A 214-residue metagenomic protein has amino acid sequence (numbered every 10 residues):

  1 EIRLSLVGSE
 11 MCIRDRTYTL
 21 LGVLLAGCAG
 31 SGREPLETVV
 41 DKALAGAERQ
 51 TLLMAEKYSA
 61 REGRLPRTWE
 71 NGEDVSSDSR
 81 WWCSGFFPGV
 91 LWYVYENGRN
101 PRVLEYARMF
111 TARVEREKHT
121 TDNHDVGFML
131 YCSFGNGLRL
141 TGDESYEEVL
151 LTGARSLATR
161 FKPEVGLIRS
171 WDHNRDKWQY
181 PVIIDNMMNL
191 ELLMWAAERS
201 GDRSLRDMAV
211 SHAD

Functional and structural regions predicted by a protein language model:
E1-D15: Single conserved hydrophobic/aromatic residue that forms the stacking wall/gate of nucleotide- or nucleobase-binding
D15-R16, E144: Intrinsically disordered, low-complexity segments enriched in small/polar residues
L20-L25: Hydrophobic core
R33-D214: Glycan-recognition and catalytic cores of secretory/periplasmic carbohydrate-active enzymes
